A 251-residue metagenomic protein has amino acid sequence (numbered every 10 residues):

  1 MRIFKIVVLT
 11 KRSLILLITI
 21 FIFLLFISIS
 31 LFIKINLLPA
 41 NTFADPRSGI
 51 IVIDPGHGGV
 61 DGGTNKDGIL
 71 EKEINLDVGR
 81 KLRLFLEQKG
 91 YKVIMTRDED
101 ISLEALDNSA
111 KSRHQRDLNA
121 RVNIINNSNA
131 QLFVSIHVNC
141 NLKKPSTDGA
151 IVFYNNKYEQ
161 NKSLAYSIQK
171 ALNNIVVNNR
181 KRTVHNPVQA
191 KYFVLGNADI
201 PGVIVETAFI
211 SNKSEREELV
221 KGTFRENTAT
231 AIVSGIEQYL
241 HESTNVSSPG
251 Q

Functional and structural regions predicted by a protein language model:
M1-Q251: Catalytic-site microenvironment of enzymes that process N-acetyl-hexosamine-containing cell-wall polysaccharides
